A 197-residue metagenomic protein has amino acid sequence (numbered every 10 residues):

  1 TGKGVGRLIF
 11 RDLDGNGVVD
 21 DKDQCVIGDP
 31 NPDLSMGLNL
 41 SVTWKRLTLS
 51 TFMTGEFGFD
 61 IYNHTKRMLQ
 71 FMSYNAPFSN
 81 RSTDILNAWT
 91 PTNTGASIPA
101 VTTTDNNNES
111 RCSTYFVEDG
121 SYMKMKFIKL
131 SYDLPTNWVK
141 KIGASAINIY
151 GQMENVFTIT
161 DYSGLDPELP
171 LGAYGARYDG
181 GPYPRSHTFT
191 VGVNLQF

Functional and structural regions predicted by a protein language model:
T1-P30, Q70, N87, E154 (+1 more regions): Conserved small-residue
G2-V5, E56-N148, Q152-M153: Extracytoplasmic gating/loop element in the C-terminal half of outer-membrane beta-barrel translocons and assembly
L34, K45-L47, S121, G143-I147 (+1 more regions): Outer-envelope beta-barrel architecture signal
G37-N39, F127-S131, T190-G192: Membrane-embedded beta-strand positions in outer-membrane beta-barrel channels/transporters
T43, T54-E56, Q152-V156, Q196: Outer-membrane beta-barrel pore domains and translocons
R46-T51, N137-W138: Repeated loop/turn-to-beta-strand initiation elements of outer-membrane beta-barrel proteins
T51, I149-G151, V193: Membrane-embedded beta-strand positions of outer-membrane beta-barrel proteins
A76, T92-A96, T158-F197: C-terminal beta-signal and terminal closure region of outer-membrane beta-barrel proteins
